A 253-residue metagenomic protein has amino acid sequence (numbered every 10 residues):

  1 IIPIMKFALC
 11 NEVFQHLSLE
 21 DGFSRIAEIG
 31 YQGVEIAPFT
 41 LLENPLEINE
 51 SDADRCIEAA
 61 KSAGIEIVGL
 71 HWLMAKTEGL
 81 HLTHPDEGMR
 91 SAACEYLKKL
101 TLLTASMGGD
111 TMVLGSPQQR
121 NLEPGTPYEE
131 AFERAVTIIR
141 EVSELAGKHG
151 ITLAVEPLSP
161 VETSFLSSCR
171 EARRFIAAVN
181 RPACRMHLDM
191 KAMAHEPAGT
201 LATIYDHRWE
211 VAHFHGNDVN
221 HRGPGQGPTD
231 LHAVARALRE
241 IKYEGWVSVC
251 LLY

Functional and structural regions predicted by a protein language model:
I1-D110, R140, G147, R181 (+1 more regions): N-terminal pre-domain/capping segments
F7-N11, V34-I36, I67-W72, M112-L114 (+4 more regions): Hydrophobic faces of well-ordered beta-strands that scaffold small-molecule active sites in alpha/beta enzyme cores
F23, A27, G33-V34, E129-R236: Acidic/histidine-rich catalytic cores of soluble enzymes
T40-N44, K76-T83, R120-G125, V161-E162 (+2 more regions): A short acidic, helix-capping loop that chelates divalent metal ions and anchors anionic groups
H84-R90, N121-E133: Glycine-rich tight-turn/loop motif centered on a GG-T
T104-P124, H149-S159: Active-site groove signature of glycoside hydrolases
R239: Catalytic-face loop-and-helix region of soluble metabolic enzyme cores
Y253: Conserved small/polar residues in nucleotide/adenosyl-binding loops
